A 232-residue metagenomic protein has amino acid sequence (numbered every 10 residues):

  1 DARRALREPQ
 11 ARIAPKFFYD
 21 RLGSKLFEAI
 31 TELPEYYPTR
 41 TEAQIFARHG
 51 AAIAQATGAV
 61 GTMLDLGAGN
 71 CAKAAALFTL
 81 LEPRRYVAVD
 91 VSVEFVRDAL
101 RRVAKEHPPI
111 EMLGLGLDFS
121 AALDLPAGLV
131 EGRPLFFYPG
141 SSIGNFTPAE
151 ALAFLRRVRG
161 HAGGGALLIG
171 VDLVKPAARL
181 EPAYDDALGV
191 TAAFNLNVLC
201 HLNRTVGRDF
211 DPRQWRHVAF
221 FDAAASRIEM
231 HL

Functional and structural regions predicted by a protein language model:
A11-R21, K25-T57: Class I SAM-dependent methyltransferase Rossmann-like catalytic core, especially the SAM/SAH-binding loop
V60-G69: Conserved class I S-adenosyl-L-methionine
N70-E82: Conserved SAM-binding loop of SAM-dependent methyltransferases across substrates and taxa, primarily the Class I
S92-V93: Conserved SAM/SAH-binding beta-strand->alpha-helix loop
R133-L155: A short SAM/SAH-binding and catalytic strip from SAM-dependent methyltransferases
L152-G164: A short glycine-rich, Lys/Arg-flanked "PGG" loop and its adjoining helix->strand segment in the class I
H161-V174: Conserved beta-strand signature within the Rossmann-like core of class I S-adenosyl-L-methionine
L173, R179-L232: Substrate-binding/catalytic lobe of Class I Rossmann-like enzymes that use SAM or dcSAM, i.e., the mid-to-C-terminal
